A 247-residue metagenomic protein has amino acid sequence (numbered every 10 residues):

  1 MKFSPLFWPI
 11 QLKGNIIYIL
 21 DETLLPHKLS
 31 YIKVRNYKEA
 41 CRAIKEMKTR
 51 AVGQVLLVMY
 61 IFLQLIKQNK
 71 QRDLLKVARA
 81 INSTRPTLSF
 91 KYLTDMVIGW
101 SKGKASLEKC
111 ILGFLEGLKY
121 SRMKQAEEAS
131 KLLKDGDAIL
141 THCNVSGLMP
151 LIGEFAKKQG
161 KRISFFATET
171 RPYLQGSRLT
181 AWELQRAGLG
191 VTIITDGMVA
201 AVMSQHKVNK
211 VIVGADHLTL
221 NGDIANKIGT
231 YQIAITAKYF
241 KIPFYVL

Functional and structural regions predicted by a protein language model:
F3-E108: Long amphipathic alpha-helical segments
I16-Y18, V52-V55, L88-K91, E108 (+6 more regions): Structural motif
Y31-Y37, K48, A138-N144, L220-N226: Short, glycine-rich nucleotide/cofactor-binding loops
V58-L65, V97, A129, L148-A156 (+3 more regions): Buried hydrophobic packing segments
L93, L107-N144, L148: Active-site pocket-lining segments that scaffold enzyme catalytic pockets across diverse folds
E128-A138, A156-G160, K207-N209: Glycine-rich phosphate/diphosphate-binding loops that line cofactor/substrate pockets in enzymes
H142-V191: Glycine-rich phosphate/diphosphate-binding loop of Rossmann-like nucleotide-binding domains
T170-L247: Conserved phosphate- and dinucleotide-binding cores of soluble alpha/beta proteins, encompassing both enzyme active
